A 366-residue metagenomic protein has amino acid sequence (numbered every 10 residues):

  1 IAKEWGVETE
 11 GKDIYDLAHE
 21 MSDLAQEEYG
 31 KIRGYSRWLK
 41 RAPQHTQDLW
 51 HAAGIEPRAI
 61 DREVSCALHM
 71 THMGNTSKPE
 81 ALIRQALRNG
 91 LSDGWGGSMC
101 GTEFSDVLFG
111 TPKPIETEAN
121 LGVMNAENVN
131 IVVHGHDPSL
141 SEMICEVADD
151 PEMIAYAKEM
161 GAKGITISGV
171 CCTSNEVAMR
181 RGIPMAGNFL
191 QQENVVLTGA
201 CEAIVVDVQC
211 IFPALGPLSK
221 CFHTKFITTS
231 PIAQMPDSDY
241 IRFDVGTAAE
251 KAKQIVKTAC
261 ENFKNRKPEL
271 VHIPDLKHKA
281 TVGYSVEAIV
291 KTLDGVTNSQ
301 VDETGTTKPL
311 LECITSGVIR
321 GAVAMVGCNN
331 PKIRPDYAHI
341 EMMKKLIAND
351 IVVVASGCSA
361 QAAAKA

Functional and structural regions predicted by a protein language model:
I1-A366: Metallocofactor- and cofactor-centric catalytic cores in central/energy metabolism, strongly enriched
